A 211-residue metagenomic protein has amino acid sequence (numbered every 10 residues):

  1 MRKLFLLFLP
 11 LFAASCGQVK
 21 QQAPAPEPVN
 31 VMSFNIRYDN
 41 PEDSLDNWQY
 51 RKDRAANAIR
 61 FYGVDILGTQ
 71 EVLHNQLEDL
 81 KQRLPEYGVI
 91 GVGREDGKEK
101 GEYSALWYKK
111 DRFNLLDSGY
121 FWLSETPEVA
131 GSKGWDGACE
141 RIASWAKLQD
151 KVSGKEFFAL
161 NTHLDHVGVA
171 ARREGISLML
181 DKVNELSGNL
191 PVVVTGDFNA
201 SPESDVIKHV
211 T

Functional and structural regions predicted by a protein language model:
L4-A13: Sec-dependent N-terminal signal peptides
S15-R83, D96-E102, S177: N-terminal, active-site-proximal structural segment of metallo-dependent hydrolase catalytic domains
V29, D65-I66, F157, P191-V193: Short, Asp-centered acidic motifs that coordinate Mg2+ and/or phosphate in catalytic or ligand-binding sites
F34-I36, T162-L164, G196-F198: Active-site metal-binding loops of divalent metal-dependent hydrolases
N40-D43, P127-W135, T162-V169: Surface-exposed cleft-lining segments at the edges of enzyme active sites
I66-F157: Structured beta-strand-rich core segments of catalytic domains in phosphoester-bond hydrolases
A138-E140, K147-S177, E185-L186: Metal-dependent phosphoester/phosphodiester hydrolase catalytic core
V167-T211: Metal-dependent phosphoesterases centered on the DNase I-like endonuclease/exonuclease/phosphatase
